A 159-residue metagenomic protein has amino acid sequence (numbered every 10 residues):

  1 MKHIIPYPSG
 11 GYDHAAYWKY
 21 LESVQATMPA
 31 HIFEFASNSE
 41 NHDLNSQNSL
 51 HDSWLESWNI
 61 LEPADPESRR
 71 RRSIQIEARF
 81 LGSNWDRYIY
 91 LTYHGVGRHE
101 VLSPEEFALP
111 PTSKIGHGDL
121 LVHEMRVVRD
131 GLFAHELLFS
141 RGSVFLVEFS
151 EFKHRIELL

Functional and structural regions predicted by a protein language model:
M1-L159: Surface-exposed, interaction-prone regions used to assemble/regulate multi-protein complexes
